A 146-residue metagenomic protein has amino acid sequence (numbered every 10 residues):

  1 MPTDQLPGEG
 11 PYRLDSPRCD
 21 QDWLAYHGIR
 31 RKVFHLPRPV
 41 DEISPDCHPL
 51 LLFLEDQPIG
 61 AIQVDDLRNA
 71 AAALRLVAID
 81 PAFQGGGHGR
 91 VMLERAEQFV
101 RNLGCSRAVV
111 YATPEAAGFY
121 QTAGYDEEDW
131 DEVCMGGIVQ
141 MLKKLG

Functional and structural regions predicted by a protein language model:
M1-D20, G146: Conserved N-terminal entry element of GNAT/NAT acetyltransferase domains
S16, D20, G28-V40: Helix-loop element at the rim of GNAT/NAT acetyltransferase active sites that forms part of the acceptor-substrate
R30, Y120, Y125: Conserved active-site tyrosine of GNAT-family acetyltransferases
D46, R68-A70, C134-I138: Short acidic/glycine-enriched loop/turn segments that link adjacent beta-strands
L51, Q57-D65, A71-A78: Conserved beta-strand in the GNAT
F83, G87-R95: Conserved acetyl-CoA pyrophosphate-binding loop and the N-cap/start of the following alpha-helix in GNAT-like
L93, V100-T113: Conserved GNAT acetyl-CoA-binding A-motif
T113-P114, V133-G146: C-terminal "cap" of GNAT-fold acetyltransferases
